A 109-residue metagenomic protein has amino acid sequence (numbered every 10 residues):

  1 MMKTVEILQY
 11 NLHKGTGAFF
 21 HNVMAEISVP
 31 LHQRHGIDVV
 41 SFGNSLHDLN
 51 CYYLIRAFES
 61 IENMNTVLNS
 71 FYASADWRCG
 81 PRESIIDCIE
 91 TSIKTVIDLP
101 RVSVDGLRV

Functional and structural regions predicted by a protein language model:
T4-Q9, F20, L31-H32, C51-R56: Short, structured motif recognition centered on aromatic/hydrophobic residues
Y10-N11, F71: Short beta-strand segments and strand-loop junctions that repeat across beta-rich extracellular domains
N11-V23: Short, surface-exposed ligand-recognition loops at beta-strand->loop->(often short) alpha-helix junctions that present
L12, L49, D87-V109: Long, low-complexity, Ser/Thr/Gly/Pro-rich intrinsically disordered segments that act as flexible linkers and assembly
K14-T16, S60-E62, P100: Residues that cap or initiate secondary-structure elements
N22-V40, E59-T95: An amphipathic, aromatic/His-enriched active-site/gating alpha helix that lines ligand/cofactor pockets
N44-S45: Short beta-strand micro-motifs enriched in acidic
